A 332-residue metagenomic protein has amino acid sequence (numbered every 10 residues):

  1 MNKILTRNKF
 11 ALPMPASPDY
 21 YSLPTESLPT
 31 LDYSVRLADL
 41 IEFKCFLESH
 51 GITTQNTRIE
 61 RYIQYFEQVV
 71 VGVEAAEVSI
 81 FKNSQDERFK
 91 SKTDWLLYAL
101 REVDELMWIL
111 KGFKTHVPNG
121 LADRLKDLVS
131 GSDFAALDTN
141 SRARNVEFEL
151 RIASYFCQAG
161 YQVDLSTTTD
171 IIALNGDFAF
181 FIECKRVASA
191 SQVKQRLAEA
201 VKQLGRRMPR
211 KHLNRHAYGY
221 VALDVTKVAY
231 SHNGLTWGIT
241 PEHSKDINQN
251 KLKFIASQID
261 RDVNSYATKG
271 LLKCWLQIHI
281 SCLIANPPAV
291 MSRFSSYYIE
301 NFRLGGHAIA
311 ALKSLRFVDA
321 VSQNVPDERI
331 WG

Functional and structural regions predicted by a protein language model:
M1-S141, N145-Q158, K194-G332: Charged, structured surface patches that assemble and position nucleic-acid processing machinery
F156, I171-A173, F178-A190: Conserved catalytic cores of phosphodiester-cleaving nucleases, focusing on short active-site segments
A159-I171: Short, well-structured beta-strand/strand-turn elements
V163, V187, K227-V228: Short, solvent-exposed loop/turn segments at secondary-structure junctions
T168, E183-C184, V193, N233-L235: A short secondary-structure junction signal
